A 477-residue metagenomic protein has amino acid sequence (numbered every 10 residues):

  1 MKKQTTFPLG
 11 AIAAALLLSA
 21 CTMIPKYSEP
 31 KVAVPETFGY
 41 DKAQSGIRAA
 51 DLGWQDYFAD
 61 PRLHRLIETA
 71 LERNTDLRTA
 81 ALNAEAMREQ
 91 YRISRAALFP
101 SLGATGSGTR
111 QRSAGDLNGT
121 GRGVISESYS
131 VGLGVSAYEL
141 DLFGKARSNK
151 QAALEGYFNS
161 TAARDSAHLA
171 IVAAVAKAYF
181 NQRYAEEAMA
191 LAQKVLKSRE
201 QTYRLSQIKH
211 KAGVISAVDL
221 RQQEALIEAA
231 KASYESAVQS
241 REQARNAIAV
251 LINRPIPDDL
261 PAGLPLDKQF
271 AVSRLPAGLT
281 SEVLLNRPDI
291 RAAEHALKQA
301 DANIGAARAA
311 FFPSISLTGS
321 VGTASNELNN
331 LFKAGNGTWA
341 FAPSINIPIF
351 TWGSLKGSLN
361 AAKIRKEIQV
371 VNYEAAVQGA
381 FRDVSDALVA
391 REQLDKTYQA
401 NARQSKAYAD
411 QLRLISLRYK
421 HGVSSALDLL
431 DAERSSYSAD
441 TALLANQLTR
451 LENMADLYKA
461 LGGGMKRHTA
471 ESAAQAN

Functional and structural regions predicted by a protein language model:
K2-E72, L154, V238-L285, E327 (+2 more regions): Terminal intrinsically disordered/low-complexity segments used for targeting and assembly
K42-S45, A49-F58, S107-V135, D258-P276 (+3 more regions): Small/polar, glycine/serine/threonine/aspartate-rich low-complexity segments that form flexible
L63-R65, S128-S130, K177, Q222 (+3 more regions): Transmembrane beta-barrel architecture of outer-membrane proteins
I67, S130-G134, Y179, T280 (+2 more regions): Membrane-embedded beta-strand positions in outer-membrane beta-barrel channels/transporters
R78-T79, R95, L140-H168, V218 (+6 more regions): Sec/SRP-type N-terminal targeting helices
A146, A162-L279, A390, L394 (+3 more regions): Periplasmic alpha-helical coiled-coil/stalk elements that build and connect Gram-negative outer-membrane
H210-V214, Y419-V423, A460-G464: A short glycine-centered flexible hinge/capping loop motif at secondary-structure junctions
S216-V218, V423-A445: Short terminal targeting/anchoring segments
